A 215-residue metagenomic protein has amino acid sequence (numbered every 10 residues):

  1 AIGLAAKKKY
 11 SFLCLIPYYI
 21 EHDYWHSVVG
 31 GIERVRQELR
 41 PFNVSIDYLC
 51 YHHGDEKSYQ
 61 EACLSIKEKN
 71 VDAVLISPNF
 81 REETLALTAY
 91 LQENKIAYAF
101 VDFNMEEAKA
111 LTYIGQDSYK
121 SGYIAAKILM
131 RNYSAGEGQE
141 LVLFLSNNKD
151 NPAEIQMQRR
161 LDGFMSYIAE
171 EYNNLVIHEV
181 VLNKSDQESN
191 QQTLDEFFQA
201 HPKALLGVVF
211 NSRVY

Functional and structural regions predicted by a protein language model:
A1-I2, R40: Long terminal accessory regions outside catalytic cores
G3-V29, T112, E140-P152: Short beta-strand segments enriched in small/hydrophobic residues
D23-L39, S121-A125, A153-L175, S189 (+1 more regions): Short, solvent-exposed amphipathic alpha-helices that sit in or adjacent to ligand/effector-binding or catalytic
R36-K57, L141-L143, M165-Q187: Short beta-strand elements in bilobed, periplasmic/extracellular small-molecule ligand-binding domains
I66, A73-Q92, F164, V176-Y215: Hydrophobic alpha-helical
F80-K120: Flexible loop/hinge segments that line or gate small-molecule binding clefts
E93-N94, M130-G138, E170-N173: Secondary-structure boundary elements
Y113-L141, E188-Q191: Hydrophobic alpha-helical segments within soluble ligand-binding/sensing domains
